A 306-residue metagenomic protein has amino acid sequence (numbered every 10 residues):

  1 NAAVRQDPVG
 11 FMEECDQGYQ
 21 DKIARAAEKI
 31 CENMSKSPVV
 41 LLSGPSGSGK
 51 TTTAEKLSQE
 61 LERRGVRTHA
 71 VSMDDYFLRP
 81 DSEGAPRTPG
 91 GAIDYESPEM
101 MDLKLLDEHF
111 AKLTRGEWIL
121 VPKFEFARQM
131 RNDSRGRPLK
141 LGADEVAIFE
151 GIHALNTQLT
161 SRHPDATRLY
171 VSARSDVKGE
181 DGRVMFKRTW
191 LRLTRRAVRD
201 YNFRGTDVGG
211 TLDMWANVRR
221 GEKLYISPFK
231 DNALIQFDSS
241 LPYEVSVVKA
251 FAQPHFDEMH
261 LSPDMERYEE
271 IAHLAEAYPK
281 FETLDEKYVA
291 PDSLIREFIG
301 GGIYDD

Functional and structural regions predicted by a protein language model:
N1-E28: Charged, amphipathic alpha-helical linker segments immediately N-terminal to NTP-binding catalytic cores
P8, E13, Q20, A154-D306: Conserved NTP phosphate-binding and transfer environment spanning the P-loop NTPase/kinase superfamily
V40-L42: Hydrophobic anchor at the beta1->P-loop junction of P-loop NTPases
K50: Conserved lysine of the Walker
T53-L57, S72: Hydrophobic positions on the alpha1 helix immediately C-terminal to the Walker A/P-loop
Q59-H69: Post-Walker A helix-loop "phosphate-sensing" segment adjacent to the P-loop in P-loop NTPases
H69-V71, L78-R128, V146: Conserved nucleotide-sensing/catalytic segment adjacent to the nucleotide-binding pocket in NTP-handling enzymes
D107-D165, L212-F229: Glycine-rich phosphate-binding loop used to anchor ATP phosphates in small-molecule kinases, encompassing both
